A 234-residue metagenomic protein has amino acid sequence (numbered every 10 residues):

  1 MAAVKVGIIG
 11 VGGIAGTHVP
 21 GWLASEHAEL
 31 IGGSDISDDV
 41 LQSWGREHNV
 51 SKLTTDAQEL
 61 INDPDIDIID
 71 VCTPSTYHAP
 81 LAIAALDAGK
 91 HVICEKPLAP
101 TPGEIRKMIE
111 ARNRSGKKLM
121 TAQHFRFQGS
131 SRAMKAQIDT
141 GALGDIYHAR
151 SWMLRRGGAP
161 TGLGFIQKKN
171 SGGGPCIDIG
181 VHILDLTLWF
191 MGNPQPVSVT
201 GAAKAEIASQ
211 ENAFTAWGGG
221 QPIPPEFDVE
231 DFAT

Functional and structural regions predicted by a protein language model:
M1-H48: N-terminal Rossmann-like dinucleotide-binding module
H18, H48-A111: Beta-loop-alpha module in the N-terminal Rossmann-like domain of NAD(P)-dependent dehydrogenases, especially those
A28, D67, K90, K117-K118 (+1 more regions): Short, well-ordered coil/turn segments that N-cap beta-strands
A28-G32, D67-I69, G173-G174: Short active-site oxyanion
Y77, P97, M120-R126: Rossmann-like NAD(P)(H) cofactor-binding subdomain of soluble oxidoreductases
K107-H124, L143-A149: Rossmann-fold dehydrogenase core element
F125-D228: Predominantly a Rossmann-like dinucleotide-binding segment in NAD(P)-dependent oxidoreductases
